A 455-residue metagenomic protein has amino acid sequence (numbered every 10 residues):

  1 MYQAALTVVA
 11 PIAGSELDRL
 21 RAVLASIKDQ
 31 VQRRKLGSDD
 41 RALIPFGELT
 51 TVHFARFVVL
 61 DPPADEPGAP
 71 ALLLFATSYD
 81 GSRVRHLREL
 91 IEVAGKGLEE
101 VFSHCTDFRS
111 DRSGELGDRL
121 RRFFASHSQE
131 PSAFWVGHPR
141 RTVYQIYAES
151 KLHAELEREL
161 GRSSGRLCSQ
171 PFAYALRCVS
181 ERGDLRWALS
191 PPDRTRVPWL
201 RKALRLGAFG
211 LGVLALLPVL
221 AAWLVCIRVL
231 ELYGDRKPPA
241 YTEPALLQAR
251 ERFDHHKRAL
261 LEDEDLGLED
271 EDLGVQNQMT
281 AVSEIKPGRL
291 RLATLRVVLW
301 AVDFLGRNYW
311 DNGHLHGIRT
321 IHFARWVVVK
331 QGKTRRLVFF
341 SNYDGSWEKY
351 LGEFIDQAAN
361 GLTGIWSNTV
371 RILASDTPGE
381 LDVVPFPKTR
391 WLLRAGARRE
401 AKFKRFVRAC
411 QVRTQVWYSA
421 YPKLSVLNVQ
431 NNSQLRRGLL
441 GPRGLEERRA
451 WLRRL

Functional and structural regions predicted by a protein language model:
M1-H53, A69-L72, S78-R83, L120-H322 (+4 more regions): Short S/T/G/P-rich N-terminal loop/turn motif that feeds into the first structured element of a domain
D29, E92-K96, S103, D107 (+5 more regions): Generic surface-pattern signal
Q32-L36, E99-S103, L305-Y309, G352-E353 (+1 more regions): Glycine-rich loops and low-complexity Gly/Arg-rich segments that provide flexible linkers or classic glycine-based
I44-P45, S110-E115, I321, A374-E380: Low-complexity, flexible helical/coil segments
V58-P67, E264, V327-Q331: Short beta-strand micro-motifs enriched in acidic
T77-E99, S341-T363: Hydrophobic, ordered structural segments
G97-S110, G361-S375: Conserved short beta-strand edge segments in small beta-sheet-based binding/regulatory domains
